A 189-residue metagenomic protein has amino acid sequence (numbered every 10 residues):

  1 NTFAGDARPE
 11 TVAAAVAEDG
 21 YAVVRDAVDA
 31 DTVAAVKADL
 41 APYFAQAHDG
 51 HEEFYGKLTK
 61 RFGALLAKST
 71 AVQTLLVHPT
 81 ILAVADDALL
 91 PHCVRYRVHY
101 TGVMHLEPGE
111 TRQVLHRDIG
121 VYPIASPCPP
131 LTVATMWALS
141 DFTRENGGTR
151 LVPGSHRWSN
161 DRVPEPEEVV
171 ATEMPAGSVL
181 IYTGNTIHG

Functional and structural regions predicted by a protein language model:
N1-D19, V24-A125: Non-heme Fe(II)-dependent double-stranded beta-helix
A71, V84, T135-A138, G189: Short, hydrophobic/aromatic alpha-helical segments in well-folded domains
P79-A83, V133, P175: A structural signal for well-ordered alpha-helical segments within the folded catalytic domains of diverse enzymes
M104, D141-F142, T183-T186: Short Ser/Thr-interspersed hydrophobic loop/turn segments at strand-loop and sheet-helix junctions that line or gate
E110-M174: Catalytic core of non-heme Fe(II) oxygenases with the double-stranded beta-helix
E173-H188: Conserved metal-binding segment of the jelly-roll/cupin
